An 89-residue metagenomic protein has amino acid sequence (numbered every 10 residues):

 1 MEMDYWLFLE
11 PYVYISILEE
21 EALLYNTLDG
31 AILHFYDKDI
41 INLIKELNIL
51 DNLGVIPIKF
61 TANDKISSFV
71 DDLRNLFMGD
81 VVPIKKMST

Functional and structural regions predicted by a protein language model:
M1-L47, K86: Acidic, low-complexity/disordered tracts enriched in E/D and polar residues
A31-T89: Long, charge-rich, low-complexity alpha-helical segments
